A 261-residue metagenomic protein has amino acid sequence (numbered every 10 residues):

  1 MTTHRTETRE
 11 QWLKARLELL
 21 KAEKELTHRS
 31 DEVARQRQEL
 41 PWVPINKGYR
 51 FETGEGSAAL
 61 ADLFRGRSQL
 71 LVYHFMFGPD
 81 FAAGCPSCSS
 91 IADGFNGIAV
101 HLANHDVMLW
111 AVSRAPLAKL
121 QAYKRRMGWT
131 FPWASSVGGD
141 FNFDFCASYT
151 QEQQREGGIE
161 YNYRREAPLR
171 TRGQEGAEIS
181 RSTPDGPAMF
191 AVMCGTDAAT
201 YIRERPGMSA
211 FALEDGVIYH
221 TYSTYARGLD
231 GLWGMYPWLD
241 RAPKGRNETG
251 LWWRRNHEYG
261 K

Functional and structural regions predicted by a protein language model:
M1-L70, F75-H105, A122-G128, P132 (+1 more regions): Non-globular targeting/processing and membrane-anchoring segments
L109-R114: Short internal beta-strands
L117: SAM cofactor-binding core of SAM-dependent methyltransferases, primarily the Rossmann-like beta-alpha-beta module
